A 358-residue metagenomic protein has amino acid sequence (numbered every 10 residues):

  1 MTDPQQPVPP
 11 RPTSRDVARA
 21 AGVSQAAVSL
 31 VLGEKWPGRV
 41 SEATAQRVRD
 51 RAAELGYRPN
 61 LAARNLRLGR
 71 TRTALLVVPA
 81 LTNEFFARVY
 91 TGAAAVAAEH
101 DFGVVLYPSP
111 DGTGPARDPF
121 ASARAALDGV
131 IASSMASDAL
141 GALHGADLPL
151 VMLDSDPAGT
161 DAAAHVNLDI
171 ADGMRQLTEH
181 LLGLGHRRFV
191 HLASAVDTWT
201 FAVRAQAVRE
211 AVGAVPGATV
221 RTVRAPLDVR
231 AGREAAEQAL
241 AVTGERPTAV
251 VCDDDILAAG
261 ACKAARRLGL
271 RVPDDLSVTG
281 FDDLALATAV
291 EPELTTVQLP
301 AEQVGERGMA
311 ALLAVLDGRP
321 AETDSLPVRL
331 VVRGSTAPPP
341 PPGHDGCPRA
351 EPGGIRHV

Functional and structural regions predicted by a protein language model:
M1-G69, G353: N-terminal helix-turn-helix DNA-binding module of bacterial transcription factors
M1-P9, T73-E179, G183, E245 (+1 more regions): Alpha-helical recognition/docking segments in bacterial nutrient-uptake and carbohydrate-utilization systems
Q25-L30, L66-A80, H180, R188-A195: Short beta-strand segments enriched in small/hydrophobic residues
L61, V78-R88, Y107-P115, H165-Q176 (+6 more regions): Hinge/beta->alpha junction and helix N-cap segments in small-molecule ligand-binding domains
A126-S134, R188-A193, T222-V223, T243-D254 (+1 more regions): Periplasmic-binding protein-like
S133, L153-D154, L168, L192 (+3 more regions): Generic beta-sheet signal
A241-V358: Flexible loop/turn connectors
